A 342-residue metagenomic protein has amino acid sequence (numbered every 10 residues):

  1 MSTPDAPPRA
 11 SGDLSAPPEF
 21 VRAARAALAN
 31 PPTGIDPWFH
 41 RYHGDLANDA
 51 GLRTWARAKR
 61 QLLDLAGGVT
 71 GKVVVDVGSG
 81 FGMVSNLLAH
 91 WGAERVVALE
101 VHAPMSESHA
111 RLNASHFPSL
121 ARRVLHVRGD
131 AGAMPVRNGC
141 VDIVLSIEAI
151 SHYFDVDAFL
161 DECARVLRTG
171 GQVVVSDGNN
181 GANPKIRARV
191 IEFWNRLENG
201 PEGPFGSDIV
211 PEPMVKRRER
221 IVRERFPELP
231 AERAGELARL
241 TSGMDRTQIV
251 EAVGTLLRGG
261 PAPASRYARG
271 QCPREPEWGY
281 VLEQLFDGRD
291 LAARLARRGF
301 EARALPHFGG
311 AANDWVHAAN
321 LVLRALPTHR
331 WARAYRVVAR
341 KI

Functional and structural regions predicted by a protein language model:
A10, I221-I342: A C-terminal cap/extension of S-adenosyl-L-methionine-dependent methyltransferases that defines the acceptor-substrate
L52-T70: Conserved alpha-helix/loop element of class I SAM-dependent methyltransferases that forms part of the SAM/SAH-binding
G80: Conserved glycine-rich SAM-binding loop
M83-A133: Class I SAM-dependent methyltransferase SAM/SAH-binding core
G132-I143: A short acidic, Gly/Pro-enriched loop at the edge of an enzyme's catalytic core that lines a small-molecule cofactor
I143-F154: A short SAM/SAH-binding and catalytic strip from SAM-dependent methyltransferases
D157-T169: A short glycine-rich, Lys/Arg-flanked "PGG" loop and its adjoining helix->strand segment in the class I
V174-G259: Conserved class I S-adenosyl-L-methionine
